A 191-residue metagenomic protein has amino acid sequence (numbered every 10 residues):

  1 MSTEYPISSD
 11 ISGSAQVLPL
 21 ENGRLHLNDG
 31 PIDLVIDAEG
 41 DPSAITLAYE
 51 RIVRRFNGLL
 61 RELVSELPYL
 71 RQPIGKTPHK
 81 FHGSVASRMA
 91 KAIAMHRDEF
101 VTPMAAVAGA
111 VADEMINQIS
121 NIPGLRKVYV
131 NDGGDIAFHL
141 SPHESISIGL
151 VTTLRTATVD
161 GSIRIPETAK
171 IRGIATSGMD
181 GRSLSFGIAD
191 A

Functional and structural regions predicted by a protein language model:
M1-L25, G30: N-terminal, positively charged, Ser/Thr/Ala/Gly-biased leader segments that form transit/presequence-like amphipathic
S2-I7, S14, P42-N131, A191: Alpha/propeptide regions of enzymes that mature by internal proteolysis
I7-S9, Q16-P19, V111, V128-N131 (+2 more regions): Short amphipathic alpha-helical surface micro-motifs
L25, L34, I146: A broad, low-specificity signal marking well-ordered, structured residues that form hydrophobic/aromatic
N28-E39, L47, D180-R182, I188-A191: Mobile "lid/hinge" segments at catalytic clefts and subdomain interfaces of large enzymes
H96, D132-A191: Conserved mixed alpha/beta catalytic, RNA-binding, or beta-rich assembly cores of soluble enzyme, regulatory
